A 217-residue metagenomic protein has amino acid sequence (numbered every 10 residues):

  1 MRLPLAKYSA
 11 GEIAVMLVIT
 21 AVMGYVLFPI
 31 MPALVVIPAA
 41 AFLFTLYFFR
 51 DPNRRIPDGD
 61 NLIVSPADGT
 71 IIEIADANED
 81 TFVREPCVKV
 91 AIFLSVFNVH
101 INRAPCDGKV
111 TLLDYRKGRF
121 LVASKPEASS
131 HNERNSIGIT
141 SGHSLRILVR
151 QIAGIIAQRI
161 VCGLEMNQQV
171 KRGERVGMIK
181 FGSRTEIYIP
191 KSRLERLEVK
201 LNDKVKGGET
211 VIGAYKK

Functional and structural regions predicted by a protein language model:
M1-K217: Contiguous, well-folded functional domains in the mature portion of proteins
